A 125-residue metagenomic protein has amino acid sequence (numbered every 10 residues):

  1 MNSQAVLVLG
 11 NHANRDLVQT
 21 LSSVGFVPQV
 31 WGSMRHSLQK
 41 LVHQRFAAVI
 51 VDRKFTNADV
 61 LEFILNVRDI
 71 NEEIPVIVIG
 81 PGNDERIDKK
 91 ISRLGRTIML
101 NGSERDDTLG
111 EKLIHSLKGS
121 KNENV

Functional and structural regions predicted by a protein language model:
Q4-V6: Conserved hydrophobic helix-helix packing surfaces used for dimerization/oligomerization
V8-A13, G32, V51-F55, I79-G82 (+1 more regions): Structural motif
N11-V30: Two-component/phosphorelay signaling modules centered on CheY-like receiver
L17-S23, F63-I64, I87-G95: Short, aromatic/basic amphipathic alpha-helical patches
G32-A48: Acidic, metal-coordinating helix/loop segments flanking the phosphotransfer/catalytic sites of two-component signaling
A47-E73, G80-I87: Conserved phosphotransfer microenvironments
I77-N124: Output/docking surface of receiver
